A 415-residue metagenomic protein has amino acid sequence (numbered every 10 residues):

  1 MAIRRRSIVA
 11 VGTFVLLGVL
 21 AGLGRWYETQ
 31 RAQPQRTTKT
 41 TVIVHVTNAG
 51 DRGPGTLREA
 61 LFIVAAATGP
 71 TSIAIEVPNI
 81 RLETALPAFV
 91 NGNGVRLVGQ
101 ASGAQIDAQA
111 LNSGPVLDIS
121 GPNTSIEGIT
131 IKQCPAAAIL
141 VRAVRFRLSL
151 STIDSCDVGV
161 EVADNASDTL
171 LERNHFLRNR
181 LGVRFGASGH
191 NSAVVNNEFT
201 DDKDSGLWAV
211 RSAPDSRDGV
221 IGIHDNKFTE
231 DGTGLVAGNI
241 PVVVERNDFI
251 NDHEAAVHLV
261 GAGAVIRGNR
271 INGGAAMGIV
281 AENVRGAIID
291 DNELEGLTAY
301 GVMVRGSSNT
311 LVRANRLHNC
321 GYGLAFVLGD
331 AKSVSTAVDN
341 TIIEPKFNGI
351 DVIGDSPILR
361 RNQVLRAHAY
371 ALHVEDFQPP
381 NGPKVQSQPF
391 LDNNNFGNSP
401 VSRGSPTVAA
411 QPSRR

Functional and structural regions predicted by a protein language model:
A2-T13: N-terminal Sec-pathway targeting helices
Y27-V42: Ser/Thr/Pro/Gly-rich low-complexity linker/stalk segments immediately outside membranes or between
N48-I73: Acidic Gly/Asp/Thr-rich repetitive segments characteristic of extracellular carbohydrate-active and adhesion proteins
R58-A65, R81-R96, I106-E127, I131-R145 (+3 more regions): Extracellular beta-strand-rich solenoid/capping regions of secreted or surface-exposed proteins that bind or remodel
T84-A85, A101-S102, A108-P115, P135-V141 (+11 more regions): Short glycine/acidic-rich loop motifs that flank beta-strands on beta-rich extracellular proteins
V90-N93, A101, G121-P122, I126 (+25 more regions): Parallel beta-helix/beta-solenoid
I129, S151, C156, N174 (+11 more regions): Consensus "Asn ladder" position of solenoid repeat domains
R360-R415: Leucine-rich solenoid repeat scaffolds
